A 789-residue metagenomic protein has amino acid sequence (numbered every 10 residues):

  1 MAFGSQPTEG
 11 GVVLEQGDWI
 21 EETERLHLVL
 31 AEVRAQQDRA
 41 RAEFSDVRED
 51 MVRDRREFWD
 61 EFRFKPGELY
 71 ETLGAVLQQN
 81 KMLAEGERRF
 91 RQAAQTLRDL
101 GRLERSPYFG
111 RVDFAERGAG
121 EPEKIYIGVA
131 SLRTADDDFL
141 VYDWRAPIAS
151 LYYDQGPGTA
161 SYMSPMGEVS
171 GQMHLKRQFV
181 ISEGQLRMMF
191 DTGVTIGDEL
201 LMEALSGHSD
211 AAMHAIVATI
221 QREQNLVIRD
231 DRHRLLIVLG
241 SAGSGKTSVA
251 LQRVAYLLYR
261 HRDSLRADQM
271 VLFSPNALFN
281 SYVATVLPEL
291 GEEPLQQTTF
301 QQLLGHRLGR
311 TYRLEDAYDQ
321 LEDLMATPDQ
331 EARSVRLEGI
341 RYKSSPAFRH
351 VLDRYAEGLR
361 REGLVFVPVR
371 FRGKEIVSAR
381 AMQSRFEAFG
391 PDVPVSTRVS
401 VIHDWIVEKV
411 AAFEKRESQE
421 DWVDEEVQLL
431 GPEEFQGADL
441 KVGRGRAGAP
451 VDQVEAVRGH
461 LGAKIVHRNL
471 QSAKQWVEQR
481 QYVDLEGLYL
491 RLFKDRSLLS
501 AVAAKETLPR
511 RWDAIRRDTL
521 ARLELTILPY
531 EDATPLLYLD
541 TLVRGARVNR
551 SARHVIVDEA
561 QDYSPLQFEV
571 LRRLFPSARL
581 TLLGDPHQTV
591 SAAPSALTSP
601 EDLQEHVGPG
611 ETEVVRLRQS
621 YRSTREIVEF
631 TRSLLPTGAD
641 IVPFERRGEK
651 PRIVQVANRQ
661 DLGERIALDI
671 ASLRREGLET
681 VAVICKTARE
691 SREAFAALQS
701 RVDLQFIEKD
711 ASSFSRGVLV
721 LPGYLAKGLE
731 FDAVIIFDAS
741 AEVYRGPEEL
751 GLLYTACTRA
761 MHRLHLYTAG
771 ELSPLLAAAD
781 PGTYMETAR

Functional and structural regions predicted by a protein language model:
M1-V217, Q221, N225-L226, E786-R789: Extended, charged low-complexity regulatory segments
A2-R48, V52, D198-L324, A726-K727 (+3 more regions): P-loop NTPase Walker
E104, F114, G120-Y153, G291-R360 (+2 more regions): Conserved P-loop NTPase-based nucleic-acid remodeling module centered on helicase motor cores
E104, G110-V112, A119-P122, L537-R544 (+2 more regions): Domain-scale macromolecular recognition modules
A212, I216, K246-A250, E531 (+2 more regions): Phosphate/oxyanion-binding active-site loops and adjacent basic polyanion-contact surfaces
D263, D268, A277, S281-G305 (+4 more regions): Conserved helicase motor core of SF1/SF2 NTP-dependent helicases
M325-S334, M382-R385, L582, G608-G610: Short acidic (Asp/Glu) and glycine-rich catalytic loops that position anionic groups and cofactors
K343, D353, G358-H554, Q567-F568: Conserved helicase NTPase catalytic core signature
